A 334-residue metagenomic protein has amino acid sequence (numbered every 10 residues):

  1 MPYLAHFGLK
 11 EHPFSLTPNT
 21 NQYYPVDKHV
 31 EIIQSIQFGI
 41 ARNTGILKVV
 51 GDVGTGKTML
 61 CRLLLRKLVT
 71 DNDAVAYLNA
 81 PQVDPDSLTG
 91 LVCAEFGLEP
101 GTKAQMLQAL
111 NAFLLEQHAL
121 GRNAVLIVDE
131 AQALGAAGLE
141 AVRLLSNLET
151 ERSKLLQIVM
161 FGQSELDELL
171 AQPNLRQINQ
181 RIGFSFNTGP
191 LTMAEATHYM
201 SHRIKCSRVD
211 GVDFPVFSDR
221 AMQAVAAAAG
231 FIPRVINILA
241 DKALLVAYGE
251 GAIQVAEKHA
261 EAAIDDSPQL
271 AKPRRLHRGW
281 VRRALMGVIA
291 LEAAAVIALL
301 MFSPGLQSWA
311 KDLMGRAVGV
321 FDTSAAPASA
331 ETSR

Functional and structural regions predicted by a protein language model:
M1-R42, I297-S308, D312-M314, A330-T332: A short, basic N-terminal segment
L9-F14, T20, D73, V83-G101: Conserved NTP-binding/hydrolysis module of P-loop NTPases
N43-L63, P81: Walker A/P-loop nucleotide-binding motif
L65-L68, L166-R181, P190: Short regulatory helix/loop adjacent to the ATP-binding pocket of P-loop NTPases
L78-P81, L170, G183-A196: Conserved AAA+ ATPase "SRH/arginine-finger" region at the nucleotide-binding site
D84, E99-A141, T150-K154, E195 (+1 more regions): Mid-core helix/loop region of P-loop NTP-binding domains shared across ATPases and GTPases
C93-F96, S164-E165, P173, L191-G211: Conserved AAA+ ATPase "sensor/coupling" helix adjacent to the nucleotide-binding pocket
V212-R334: C-terminal alpha-helical "lid" subdomain
